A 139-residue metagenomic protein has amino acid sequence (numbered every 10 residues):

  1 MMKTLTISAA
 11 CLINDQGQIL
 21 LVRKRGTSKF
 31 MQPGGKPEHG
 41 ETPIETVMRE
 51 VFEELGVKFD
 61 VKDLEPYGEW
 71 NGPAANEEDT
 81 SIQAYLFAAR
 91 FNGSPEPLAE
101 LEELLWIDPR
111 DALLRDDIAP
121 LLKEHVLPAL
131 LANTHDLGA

Functional and structural regions predicted by a protein language model:
M1-I19, K36: Conserved N-terminal beta-strand and adjoining loop/helix that marks the start of the Nudix/MutT-like hydrolase domain
L5, E69-E96, P109, N133: Active-site-adjacent beta-strand/loop module that shapes the phosphate/pyrophosphate-binding cleft
L12-I13, L21, A89, W106: Conserved hydrophobic "DFG−1" position in protein kinase catalytic cores
K24: Short loop/turn segments immediately following the C-termini of beta-strands
F30-G34, I107-P109: A short, polar/proline- and glycine-enriched secondary-structure boundary/capping micro-motif
Q32-Y67: The catalytic Nudix box helix
L86-A88, E96-A129: NUDIX/MutT-family hydrolases
